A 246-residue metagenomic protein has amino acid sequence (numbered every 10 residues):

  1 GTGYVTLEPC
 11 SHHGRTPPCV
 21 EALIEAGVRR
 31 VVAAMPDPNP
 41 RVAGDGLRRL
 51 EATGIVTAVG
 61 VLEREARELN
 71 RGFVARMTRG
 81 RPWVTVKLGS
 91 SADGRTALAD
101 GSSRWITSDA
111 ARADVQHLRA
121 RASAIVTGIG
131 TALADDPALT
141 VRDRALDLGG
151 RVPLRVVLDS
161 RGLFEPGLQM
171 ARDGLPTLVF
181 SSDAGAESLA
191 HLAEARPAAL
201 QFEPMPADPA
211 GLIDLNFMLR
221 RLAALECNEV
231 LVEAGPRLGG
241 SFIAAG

Functional and structural regions predicted by a protein language model:
G1-E65, D183-G185, P209, S241-I243: Zn2+-dependent cytidine deaminase-like catalytic core
G1-P9, R79-S90: N-terminal pre-triad scaffold of radical SAM enzymes
P38-P40, E68-M77: Histidine/acidic-residue-rich, glycine-tolerant segments that coordinate divalent metal ions
R64-L69, S103: Short, positively charged
A75, W83-E229, R237-G240: Active-site ligand-binding patch in enzyme domains
V232: Gly/Thr-rich phosphate-binding loop signature of adenosyl cofactor/nucleotide-binding cores
